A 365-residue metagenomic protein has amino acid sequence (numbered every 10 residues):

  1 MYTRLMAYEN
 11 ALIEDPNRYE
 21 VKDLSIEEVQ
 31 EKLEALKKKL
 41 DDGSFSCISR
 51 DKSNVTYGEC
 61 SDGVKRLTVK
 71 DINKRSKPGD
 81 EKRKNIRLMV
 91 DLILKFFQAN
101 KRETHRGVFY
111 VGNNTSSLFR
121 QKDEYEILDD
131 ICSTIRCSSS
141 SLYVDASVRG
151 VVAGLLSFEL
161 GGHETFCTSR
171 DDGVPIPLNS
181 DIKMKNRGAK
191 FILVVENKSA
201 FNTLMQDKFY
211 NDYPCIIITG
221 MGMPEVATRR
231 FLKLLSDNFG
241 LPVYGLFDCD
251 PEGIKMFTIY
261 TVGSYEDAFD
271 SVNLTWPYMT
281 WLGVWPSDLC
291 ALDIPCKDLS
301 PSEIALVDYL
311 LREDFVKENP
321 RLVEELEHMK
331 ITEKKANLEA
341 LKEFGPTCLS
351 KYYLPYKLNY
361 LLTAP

Functional and structural regions predicted by a protein language model:
M1-Y244, P251-P365: Nucleic-acid enzyme cleavage-core boundary/entry regions
